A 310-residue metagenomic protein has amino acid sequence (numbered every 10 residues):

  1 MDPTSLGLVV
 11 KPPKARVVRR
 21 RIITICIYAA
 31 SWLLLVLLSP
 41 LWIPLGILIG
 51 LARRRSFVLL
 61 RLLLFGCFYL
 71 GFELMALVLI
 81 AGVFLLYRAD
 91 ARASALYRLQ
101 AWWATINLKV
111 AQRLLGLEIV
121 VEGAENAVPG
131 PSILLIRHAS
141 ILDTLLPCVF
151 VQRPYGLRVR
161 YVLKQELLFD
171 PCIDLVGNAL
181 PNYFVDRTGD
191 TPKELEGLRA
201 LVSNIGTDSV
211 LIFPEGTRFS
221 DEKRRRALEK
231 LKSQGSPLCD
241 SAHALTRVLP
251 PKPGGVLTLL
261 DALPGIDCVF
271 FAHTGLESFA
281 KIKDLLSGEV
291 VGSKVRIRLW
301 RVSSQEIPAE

Functional and structural regions predicted by a protein language model:
D2-S132, L146: Membrane-anchoring hydrophobic helices of lipid-metabolizing enzymes
I25, L142-D143, K193-E194, P250-G254: Short, glycine/acidic-rich beta->alpha junctions
I80-W103, R113, S132-D190: Catalytic core of membrane glycerolipid acyltransferases/transacylases, capturing the structured, soluble-facing
L117, L157-V159, I266: A structural micro-motif
R153, Q165-L180, N204-A309: A cross-family acyltransferase "interaction/gating" segment
N182-R187, E194-L195, K223-A227: Cytosolic, positively charged, low-complexity intrinsically disordered regions immediately flanking transmembrane
T191-S203: A Trp-anchored, charged/polar loop motif used as the substrate-binding/catalytic surface of acyl/ester-handling
